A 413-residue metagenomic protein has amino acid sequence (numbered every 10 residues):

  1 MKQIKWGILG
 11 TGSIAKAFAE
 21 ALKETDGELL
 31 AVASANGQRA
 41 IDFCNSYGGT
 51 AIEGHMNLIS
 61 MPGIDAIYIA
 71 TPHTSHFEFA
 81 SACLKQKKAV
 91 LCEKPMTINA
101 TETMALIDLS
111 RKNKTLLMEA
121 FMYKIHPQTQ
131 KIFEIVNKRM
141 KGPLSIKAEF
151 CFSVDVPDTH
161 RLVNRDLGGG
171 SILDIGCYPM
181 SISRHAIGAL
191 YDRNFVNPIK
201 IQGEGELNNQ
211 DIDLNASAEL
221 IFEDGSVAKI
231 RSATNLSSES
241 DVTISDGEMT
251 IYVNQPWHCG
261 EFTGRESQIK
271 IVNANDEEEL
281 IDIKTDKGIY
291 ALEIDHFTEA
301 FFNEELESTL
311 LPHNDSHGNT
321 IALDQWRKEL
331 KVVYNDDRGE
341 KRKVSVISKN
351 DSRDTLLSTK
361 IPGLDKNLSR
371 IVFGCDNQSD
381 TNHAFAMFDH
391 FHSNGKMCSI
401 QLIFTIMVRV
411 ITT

Functional and structural regions predicted by a protein language model:
M1-Y47: N-terminal Rossmann-like dinucleotide-binding module
G49-H55: Conserved SAM-binding strand-loop segment of SAM-dependent methyltransferases
E53, C92, L117-E119, V253 (+1 more regions): Hydrophobic residues in well-ordered beta-strands that form the structural core
A66, P72-H73, F77-F121: Beta-strand-loop-alpha-helix segment that lines the small-molecule cofactor/substrate pocket of alpha/beta enzymes
A66-Y68, H296-T355: C-terminal helix-rich "cap/oligomerization" subdomain common to oxidoreductases
Y123-I201, N208: Predominantly a Rossmann-like dinucleotide-binding segment in NAD(P)-dependent oxidoreductases
N208-D213, F222-D295, E305-N314: NAD(P)-dinucleotide binding in Rossmann-like oxidoreductases
K341-T413: N-terminal binding-site loop/beta-alpha segment at the start of enzyme catalytic domains that lines or forms
